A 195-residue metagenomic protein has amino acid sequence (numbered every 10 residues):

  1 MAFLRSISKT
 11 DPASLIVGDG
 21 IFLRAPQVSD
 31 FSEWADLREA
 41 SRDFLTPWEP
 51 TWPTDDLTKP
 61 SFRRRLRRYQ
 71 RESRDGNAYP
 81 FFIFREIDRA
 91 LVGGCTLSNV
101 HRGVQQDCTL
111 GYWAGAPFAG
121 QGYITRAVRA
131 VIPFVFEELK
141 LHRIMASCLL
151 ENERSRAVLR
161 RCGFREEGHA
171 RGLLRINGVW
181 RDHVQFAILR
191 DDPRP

Functional and structural regions predicted by a protein language model:
M1-E33, L37-P47, P80-P195: Acyl-donor (CoA/ACP) binding surface of acyl/acetyltransferases
T46-R67: Conserved GNAT-fold acetyl-CoA-binding loop/helix
R68-E72, F134: A generic secondary-structure signal
R71-G76, F164: Short loop/turn motifs at secondary-structure junctions and domain boundaries
